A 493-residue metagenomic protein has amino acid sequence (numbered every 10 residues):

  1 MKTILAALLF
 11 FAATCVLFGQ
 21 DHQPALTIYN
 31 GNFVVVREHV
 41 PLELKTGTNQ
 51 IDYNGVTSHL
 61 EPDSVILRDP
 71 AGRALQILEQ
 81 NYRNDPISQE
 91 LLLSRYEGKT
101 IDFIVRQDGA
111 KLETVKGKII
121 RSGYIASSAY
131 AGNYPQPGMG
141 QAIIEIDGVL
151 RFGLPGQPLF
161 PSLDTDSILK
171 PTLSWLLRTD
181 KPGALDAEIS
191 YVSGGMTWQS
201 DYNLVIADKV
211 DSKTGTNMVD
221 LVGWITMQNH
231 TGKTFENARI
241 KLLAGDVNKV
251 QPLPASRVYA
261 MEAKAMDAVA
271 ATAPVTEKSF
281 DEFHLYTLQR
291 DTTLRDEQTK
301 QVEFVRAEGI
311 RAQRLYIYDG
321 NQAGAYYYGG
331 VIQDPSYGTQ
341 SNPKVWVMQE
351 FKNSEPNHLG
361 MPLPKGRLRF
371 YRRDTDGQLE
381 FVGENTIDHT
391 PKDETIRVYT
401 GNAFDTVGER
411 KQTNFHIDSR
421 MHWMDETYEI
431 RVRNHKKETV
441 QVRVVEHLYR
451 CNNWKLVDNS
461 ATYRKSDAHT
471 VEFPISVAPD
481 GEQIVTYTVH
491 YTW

Functional and structural regions predicted by a protein language model:
T3-L5, F10-W493: Long, intrinsically disordered, low-complexity accessory segments associated with secretion and vesicular trafficking
